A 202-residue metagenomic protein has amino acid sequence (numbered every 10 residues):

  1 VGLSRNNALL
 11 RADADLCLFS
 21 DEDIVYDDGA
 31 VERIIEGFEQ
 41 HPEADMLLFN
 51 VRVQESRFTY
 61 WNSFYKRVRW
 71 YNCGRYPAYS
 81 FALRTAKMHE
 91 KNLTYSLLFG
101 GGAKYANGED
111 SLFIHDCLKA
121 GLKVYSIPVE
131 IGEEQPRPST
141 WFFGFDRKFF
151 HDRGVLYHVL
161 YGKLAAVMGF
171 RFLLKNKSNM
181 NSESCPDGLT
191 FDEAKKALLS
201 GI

Functional and structural regions predicted by a protein language model:
V1-A12: Glycine-rich, basic loop-to-helix element that forms the pyrophosphate-binding segment of sugar-nucleotide handling
D13-A14, P77-L97: Conserved nucleotide-sugar donor-binding and metal-coordinating catalytic region shared by glycosyltransferases
C17: Short aromatic/hydrophobic "clamp" motif used to bind/position activated sugar donors
S20-E22: Active-site acidic Asp-centered loop
V25-W61: Conserved donor NDP-sugar-binding/catalytic core segment of glycosyltransferases
L98-L112: Acidic donor-binding loop at a coil-to-helix junction in glycosyltransferase catalytic cores that engages
G101-Y105, L122-G144, R153-L156: Active-site donor/metal-binding and catalytic loop motifs of nucleotide-sugar-dependent glycosylation enzymes
G144-I202: Non-catalytic, C-terminal membrane-associated alpha-helical segments of glycosyltransferases
